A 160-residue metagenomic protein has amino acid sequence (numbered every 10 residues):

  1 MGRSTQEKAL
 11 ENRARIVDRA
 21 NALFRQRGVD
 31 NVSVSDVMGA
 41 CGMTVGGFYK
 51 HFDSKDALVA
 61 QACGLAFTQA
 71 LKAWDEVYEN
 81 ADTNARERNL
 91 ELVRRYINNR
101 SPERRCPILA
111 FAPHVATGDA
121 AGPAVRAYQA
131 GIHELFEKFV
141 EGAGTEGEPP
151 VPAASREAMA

Functional and structural regions predicted by a protein language model:
M1-E11: N-terminal intrinsically disordered/low-complexity leader segments
E11, R15, R19-Q61: Helix-turn-helix
R19-Q26, A73-V77, H114-V115: Solvent-exposed, amphipathic alpha-helical segments
Q61, D75-R105: Hydrophobic alpha-helical connector segments
G64-A70: Short, basic, alpha-helical segments at the C-terminal edge of helix-turn-helix-like DNA-binding modules
A81-T83, G118-G122, Q129-A158: Hydrophobic alpha-helical bundle segments that form small-molecule/ligand-binding pockets
E87, E91, A110, A153-A160: Amphipathic alpha-helical interaction segments
R88-N89, S101-R126: Amphipathic alpha-helical segments used for helix-helix packing
